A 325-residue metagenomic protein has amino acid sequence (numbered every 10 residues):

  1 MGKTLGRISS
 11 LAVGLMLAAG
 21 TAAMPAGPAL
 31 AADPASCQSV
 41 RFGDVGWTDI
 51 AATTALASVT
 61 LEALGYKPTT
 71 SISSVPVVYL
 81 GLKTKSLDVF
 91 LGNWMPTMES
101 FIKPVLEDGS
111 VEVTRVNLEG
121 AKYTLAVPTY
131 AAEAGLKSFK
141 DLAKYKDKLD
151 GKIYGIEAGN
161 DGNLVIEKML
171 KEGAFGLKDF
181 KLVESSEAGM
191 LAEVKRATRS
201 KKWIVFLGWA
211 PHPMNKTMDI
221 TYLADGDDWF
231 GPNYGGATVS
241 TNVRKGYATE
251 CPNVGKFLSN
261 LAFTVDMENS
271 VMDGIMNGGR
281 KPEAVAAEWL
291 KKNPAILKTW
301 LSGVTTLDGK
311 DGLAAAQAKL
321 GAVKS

Functional and structural regions predicted by a protein language model:
P28-R41, E62, K144-D150, K319-S325: Immediate post-signal peptide segment of exported/extracytoplasmic ligand-binding proteins
P34-D49, Y66-S71, D150-Y154, L258: Short, well-ordered beta-strand elements
T54, S71-G109, G189-E193, A197 (+1 more regions): Pocket-flanking alpha-helical
A57-L64, K146-F180: Ligand-binding cleft/hinge of the Venus flytrap
L87-L91, D161-D227: Ligand-binding pocket segment of bilobal, Venus flytrap-like solute-binding proteins
D108-A158: A conserved helix-loop-strand patch within extracytoplasmic ligand-binding domains of the periplasmic binding
K122-A132, G236-E250, D273-G274: A bilobed periplasmic-binding-protein/Venus flytrap-type ligand-binding module shared by bacterial periplasmic
T264-S325: C-terminal functional modules
